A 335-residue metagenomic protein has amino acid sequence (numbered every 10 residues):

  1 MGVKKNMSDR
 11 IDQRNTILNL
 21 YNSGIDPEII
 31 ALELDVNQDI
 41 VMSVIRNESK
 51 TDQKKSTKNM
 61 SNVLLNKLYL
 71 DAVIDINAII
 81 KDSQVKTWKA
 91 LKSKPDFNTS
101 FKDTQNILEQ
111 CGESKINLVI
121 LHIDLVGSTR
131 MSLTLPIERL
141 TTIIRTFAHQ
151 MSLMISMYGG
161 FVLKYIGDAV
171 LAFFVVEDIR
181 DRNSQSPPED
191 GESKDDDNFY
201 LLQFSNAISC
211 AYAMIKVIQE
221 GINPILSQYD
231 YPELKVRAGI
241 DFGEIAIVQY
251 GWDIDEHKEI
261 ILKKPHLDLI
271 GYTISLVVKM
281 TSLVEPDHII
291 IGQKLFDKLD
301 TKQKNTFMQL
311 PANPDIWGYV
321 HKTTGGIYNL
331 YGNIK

Functional and structural regions predicted by a protein language model:
M1-D9, S186-G191: Short, Lys/Arg-enriched, disordered terminal segments
G2-S8, N15-I29, E33-F101, I254-H257 (+3 more regions): Intrinsically disordered, glycine/charged-rich C-terminal tails and inter-domain linkers that flank nucleotidyl cyclase
D12, T146, Y272-S275: Short, conserved clusters of charged catalytic residues that mark active-site and nucleotide-handling motifs
Y21, L32, S156, P224-S227: Short polybasic/polar patches that bind polyanions
S100-Q105, E220-I222: Short gly/ser/thr-rich secondary-structure transition/capping motifs
N106-N206: Catalytic NTP-binding/metal-coordinating core of nucleotidyl cyclase/transferase enzymes
E177-V320: Catalytic beta-strand-to-alpha-helix segment of the class III nucleotidyl cyclase homology domain
